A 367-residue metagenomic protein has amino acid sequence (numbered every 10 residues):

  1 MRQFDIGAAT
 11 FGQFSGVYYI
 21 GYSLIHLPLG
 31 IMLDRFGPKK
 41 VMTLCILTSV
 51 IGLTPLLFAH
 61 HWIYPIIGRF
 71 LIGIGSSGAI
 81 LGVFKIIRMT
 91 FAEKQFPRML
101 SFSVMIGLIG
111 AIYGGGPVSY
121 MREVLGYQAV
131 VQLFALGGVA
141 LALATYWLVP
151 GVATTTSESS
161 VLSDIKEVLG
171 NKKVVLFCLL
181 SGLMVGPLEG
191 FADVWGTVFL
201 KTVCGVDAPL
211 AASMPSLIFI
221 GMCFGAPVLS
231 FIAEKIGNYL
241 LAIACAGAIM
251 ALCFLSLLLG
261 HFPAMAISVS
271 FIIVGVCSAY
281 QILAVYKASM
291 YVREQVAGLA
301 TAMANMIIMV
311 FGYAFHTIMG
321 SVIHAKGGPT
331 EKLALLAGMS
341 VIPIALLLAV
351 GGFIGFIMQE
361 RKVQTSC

Functional and structural regions predicted by a protein language model:
L24-G37, G225-N238, I323-H324: Helix-to-loop junctions at the C-terminal end of transmembrane segments in multipass secondary transporters
L24-I63: Conserved MFS/SLC helix-loop-helix module at the cytosolic interface between two early adjacent transmembrane helices
R35-I46, E234-G247: Cytoplasmic membrane-interface "Motif A"-like loop-to-helix N-cap segments of 12-TM Major Facilitator Superfamily
W62, G68-I106: Cytoplasmic helix-loop-helix junction between adjacent transmembrane helices in 12-TM secondary transporters
S101-V149: Helix-loop-helix hairpin linking two adjacent transmembrane segments in secondary transporters
A129-W147, L336-G355: Symmetry-related core transmembrane helices of the 12-TM Major Facilitator Superfamily/SLC fold
P150-C178: Juxtamembrane intracellular "pre-TM" segments in multi-pass secondary transporters
K172-L229, G312-G320: Extracytoplasmic gate region of multi-pass secondary transporters
